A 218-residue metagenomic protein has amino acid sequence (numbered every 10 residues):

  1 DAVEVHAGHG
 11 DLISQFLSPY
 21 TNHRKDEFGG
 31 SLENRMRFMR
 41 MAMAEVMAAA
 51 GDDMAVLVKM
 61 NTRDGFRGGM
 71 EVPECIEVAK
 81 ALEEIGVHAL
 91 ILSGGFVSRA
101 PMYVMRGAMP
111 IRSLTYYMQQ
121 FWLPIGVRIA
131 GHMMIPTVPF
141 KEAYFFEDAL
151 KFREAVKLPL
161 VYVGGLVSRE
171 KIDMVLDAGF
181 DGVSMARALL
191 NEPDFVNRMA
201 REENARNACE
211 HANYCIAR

Functional and structural regions predicted by a protein language model:
D1-R218: Flavin-dependent oxidoreductase catalytic cores
